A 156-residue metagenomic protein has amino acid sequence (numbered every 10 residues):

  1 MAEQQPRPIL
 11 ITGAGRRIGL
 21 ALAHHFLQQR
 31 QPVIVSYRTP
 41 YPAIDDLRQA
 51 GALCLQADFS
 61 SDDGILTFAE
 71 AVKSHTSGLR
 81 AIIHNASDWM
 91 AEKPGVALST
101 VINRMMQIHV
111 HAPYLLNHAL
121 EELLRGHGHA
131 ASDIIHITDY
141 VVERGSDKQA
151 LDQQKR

Functional and structural regions predicted by a protein language model:
G15-R17: Conserved glycine-rich cofactor-binding loop
Q29-I44: Conserved glycine-rich Rossmann-like NAD(P)H-binding loop of the short-chain dehydrogenase/reductase
R48-D63: Rossmann-fold cofactor-recognition segment
L66, S87-N103: Conserved mid-core segment of classical short-chain dehydrogenase/reductases
A97, R104-M106, L151-Q153: A hydrophobic alpha-helix adjacent to the NAD(P)-binding/active-site core of NAD(P)-dependent oxidoreductases, strongly
N117-H118: A short, exposed helix-loop element centered on a Lys and neighboring polar residues
R125-R156: Catalytic loop of short-chain dehydrogenase/reductase
